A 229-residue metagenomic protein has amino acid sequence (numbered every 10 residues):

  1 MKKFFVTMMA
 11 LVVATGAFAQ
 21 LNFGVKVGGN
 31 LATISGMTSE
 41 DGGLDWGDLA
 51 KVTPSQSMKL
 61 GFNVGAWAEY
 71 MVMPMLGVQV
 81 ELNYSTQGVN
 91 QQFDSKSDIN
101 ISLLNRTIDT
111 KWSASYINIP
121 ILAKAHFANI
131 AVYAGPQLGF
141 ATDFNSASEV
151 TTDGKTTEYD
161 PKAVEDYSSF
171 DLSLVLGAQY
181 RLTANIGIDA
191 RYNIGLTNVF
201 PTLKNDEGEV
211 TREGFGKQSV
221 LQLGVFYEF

Functional and structural regions predicted by a protein language model:
M1-K26, V225, F229: Bacterial Sec-dependent N-terminal signal peptides
V12-T15, V72-P74, F127-N129, L182-A184 (+2 more regions): Outer-membrane beta-barrel proteins
G16, F62, V72-P74, T86 (+3 more regions): N-terminal non-globular leader segments, chiefly Sec-dependent signal peptides
L21, L76-V78, N129-V132, N185-I188: Repeated loop/turn-to-beta-strand initiation elements of outer-membrane beta-barrel proteins
V25-G29, F62-Y70, L82-Y84, I119-A125 (+4 more regions): Residues on the lipid-exposed face of transmembrane beta-strands in outer-membrane beta-barrel proteins
N30, S57, M75-E81, S85 (+5 more regions): Contiguous, function-dense segments enriched for cysteine-driven chemistry and partner/ligand-binding capacity
T33-K59, T86-S115, A141-D171, T197-Q222: Extracellular/periplasm-exposed beta-strand and loop segments of Gram-negative cell-envelope proteins, dominated by
F62, L76, I117, I130 (+2 more regions): Hydrophobic core residues within well-ordered beta-strands of beta-rich domains
